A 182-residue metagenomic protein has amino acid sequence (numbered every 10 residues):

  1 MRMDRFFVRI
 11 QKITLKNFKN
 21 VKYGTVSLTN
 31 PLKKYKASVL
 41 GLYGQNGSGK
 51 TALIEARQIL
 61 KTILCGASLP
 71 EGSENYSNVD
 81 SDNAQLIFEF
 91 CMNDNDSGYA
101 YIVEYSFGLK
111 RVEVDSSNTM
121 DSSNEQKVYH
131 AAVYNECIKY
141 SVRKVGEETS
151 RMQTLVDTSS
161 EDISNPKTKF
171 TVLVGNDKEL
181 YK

Functional and structural regions predicted by a protein language model:
M1, I10-K16, E74-Y76, N124-E125 (+1 more regions): Intrinsically disordered, low-complexity boundary segments flanking structured domains
R2-I59: Pre-Walker A-like glycine/lysine-rich segment at the N-terminus of P-loop NTPase domains
V8, V21, A37, S81-Q85 (+2 more regions): A general secondary-structure signal for short beta-strands and their flanking turns/coil in non-transmembrane regions
K16, S27-T29, E89-C91, S106-K110 (+1 more regions): A structural detector for beta-sheet-dominated domains
N17, F88-D96, K139-K144: Short acidic, glycine-rich loop/turn motifs
V26, L42, L86-F88, Y105 (+1 more regions): Generic structural hydrophobic/aromatic packing signal, biased to beta-strands
I54-N118: Conserved P-loop NTP-binding catalytic core
K110-K182: Electropositive, glycine-dotted interaction segments that contact anionic polymers or phosphate-rich ligands
